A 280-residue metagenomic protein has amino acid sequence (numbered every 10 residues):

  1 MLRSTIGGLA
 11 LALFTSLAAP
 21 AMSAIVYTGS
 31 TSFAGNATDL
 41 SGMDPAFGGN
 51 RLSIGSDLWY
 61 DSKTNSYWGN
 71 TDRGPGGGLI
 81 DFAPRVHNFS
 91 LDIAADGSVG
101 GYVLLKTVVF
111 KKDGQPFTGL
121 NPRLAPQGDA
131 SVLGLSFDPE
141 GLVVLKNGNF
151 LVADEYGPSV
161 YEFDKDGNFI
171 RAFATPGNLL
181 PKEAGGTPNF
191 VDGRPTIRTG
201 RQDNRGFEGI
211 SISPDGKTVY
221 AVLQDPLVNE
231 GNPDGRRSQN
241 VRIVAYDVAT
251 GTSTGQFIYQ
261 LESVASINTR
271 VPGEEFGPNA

Functional and structural regions predicted by a protein language model:
M1-S4: Positively charged n-region of N-terminal signal peptides that target proteins for export
G7-A18: Bacterial N-terminal signal peptides
M22-A280: Sequence/structural signature of beta-propeller domains
